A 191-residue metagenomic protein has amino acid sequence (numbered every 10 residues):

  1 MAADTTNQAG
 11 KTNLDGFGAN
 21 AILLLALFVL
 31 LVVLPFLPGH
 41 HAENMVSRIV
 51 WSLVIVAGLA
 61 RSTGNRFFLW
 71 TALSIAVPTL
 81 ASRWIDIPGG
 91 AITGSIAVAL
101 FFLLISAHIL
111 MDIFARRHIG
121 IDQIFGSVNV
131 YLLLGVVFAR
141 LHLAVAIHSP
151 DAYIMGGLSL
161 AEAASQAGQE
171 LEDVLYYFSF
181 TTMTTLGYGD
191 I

Functional and structural regions predicted by a protein language model:
Q8-L24, G64: N-terminal membrane topogenic signal
L23-P38, A76-W84: Membrane-embedded alpha-helical segments in integral membrane proteins
L27, R48-A60, F102-A107: Central hydrophobic cores of alpha-helical transmembrane segments in multi-pass inner-membrane proteins across all
V32-M45, A57-G64, W84-P88: Short, hydrophobic transmembrane alpha-helix segments
P35-W51, A91-L103, D173-F178: Structural signature of hydrophobic alpha-helical transmembrane segments
R66-A76, I92-L100, I119-V130: Cytoplasmic-side transmembrane-helix entry/capping segments in multi-pass membrane proteins
S106-A152: Pore-domain transmembrane helices of cation channels
A152-I191: Pore-loop/selectivity-filter region of tetrameric P-loop cation channels
